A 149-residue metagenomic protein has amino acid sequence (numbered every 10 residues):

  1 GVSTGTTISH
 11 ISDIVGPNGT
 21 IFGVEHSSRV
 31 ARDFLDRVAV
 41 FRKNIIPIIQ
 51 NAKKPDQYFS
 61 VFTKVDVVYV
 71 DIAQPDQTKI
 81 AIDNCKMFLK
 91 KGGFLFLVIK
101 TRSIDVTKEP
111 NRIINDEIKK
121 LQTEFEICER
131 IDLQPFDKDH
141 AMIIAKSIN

Functional and structural regions predicted by a protein language model:
G1, V68, A145: Residue-level signature of catalytic and energy-coupling elements of molecular machines, predominantly ATP/GTP-dependent
S3-P17: Conserved SAM-binding loop of SAM-dependent methyltransferases across substrates and taxa, primarily the Class I
S3-T6, E25-S28, P135-F136: Gly/Ser/Thr-rich loops at beta-strand to alpha-helix junctions that form or flank small-molecule/cofactor-binding
T4, D76, S103: Glycine-rich nucleotide phosphate-binding loop and flanking beta-alpha elements of Rossmann-like dinucleotide-binding
S9, D13, D36, M87: Short, well-ordered alpha-helices that flank and scaffold nucleotide-derived cofactor binding pockets
G16-T20, T63-V67, E124-E126: Short, surface-exposed connector motifs at secondary-structure boundaries
F22-Q77: S-adenosyl-L-methionine
V30-D33, F41, I82-I148: C-terminal substrate-binding/active-site "lid" region of AdoMet-derived donor-dependent transferases
